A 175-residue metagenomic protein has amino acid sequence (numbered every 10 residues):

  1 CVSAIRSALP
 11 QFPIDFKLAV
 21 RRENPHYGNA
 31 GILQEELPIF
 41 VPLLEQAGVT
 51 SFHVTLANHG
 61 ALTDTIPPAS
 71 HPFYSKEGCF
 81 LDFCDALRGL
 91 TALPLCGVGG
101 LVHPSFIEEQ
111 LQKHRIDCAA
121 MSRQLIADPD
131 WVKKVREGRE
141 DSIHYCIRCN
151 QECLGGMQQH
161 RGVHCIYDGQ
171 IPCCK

Functional and structural regions predicted by a protein language model:
C1-K175: Flavin-dependent oxidoreductase catalytic cores
